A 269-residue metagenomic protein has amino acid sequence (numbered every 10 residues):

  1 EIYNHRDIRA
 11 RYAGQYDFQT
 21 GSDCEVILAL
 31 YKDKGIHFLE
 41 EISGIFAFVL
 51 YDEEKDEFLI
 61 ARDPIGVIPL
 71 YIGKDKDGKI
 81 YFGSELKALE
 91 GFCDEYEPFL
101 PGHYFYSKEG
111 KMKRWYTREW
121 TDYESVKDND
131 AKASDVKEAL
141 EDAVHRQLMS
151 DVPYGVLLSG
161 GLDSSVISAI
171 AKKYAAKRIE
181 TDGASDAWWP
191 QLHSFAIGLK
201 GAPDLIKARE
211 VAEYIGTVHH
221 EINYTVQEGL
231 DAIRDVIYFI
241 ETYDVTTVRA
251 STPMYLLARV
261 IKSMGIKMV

Functional and structural regions predicted by a protein language model:
E1-Y243, M254, M268: Cysteine-centered catalytic environments shared across enzyme families
D244-A250: Short, flexible loop segments at the rims of nucleotide/cofactor-binding pockets, characterized by
V248, L256-V269: Active-site adenylate/phosphate-handling loop in enzymes that bind or generate adenylated species
